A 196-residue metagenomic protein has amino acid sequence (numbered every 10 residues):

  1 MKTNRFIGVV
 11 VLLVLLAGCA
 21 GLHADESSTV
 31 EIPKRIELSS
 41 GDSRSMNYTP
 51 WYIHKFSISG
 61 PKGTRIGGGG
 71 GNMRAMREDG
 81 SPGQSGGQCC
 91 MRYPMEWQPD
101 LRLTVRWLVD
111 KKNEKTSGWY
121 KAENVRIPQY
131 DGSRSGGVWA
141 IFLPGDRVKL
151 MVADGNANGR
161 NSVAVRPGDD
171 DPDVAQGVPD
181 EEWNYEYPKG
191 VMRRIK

Functional and structural regions predicted by a protein language model:
M1-V9: Bacterial N-terminal signal peptides that target proteins for export
R5, V30-P33, M73-E78: Short, intrinsically disordered, charge-biased short linear motifs at domain edges
L15-G18: C-terminal motif of bacterial Sec signal peptides marking the signal peptidase cleavage site
A20-H23: Bacterial signal peptide processing site
V30-P61: Short, surface-exposed binding/anchoring microloops in extracellular/periplasmic proteins
I58-K111: Tryptophan-paired
Q98-K196: Beta-strand-rich cores of mature extracytoplasmic or soluble domains
